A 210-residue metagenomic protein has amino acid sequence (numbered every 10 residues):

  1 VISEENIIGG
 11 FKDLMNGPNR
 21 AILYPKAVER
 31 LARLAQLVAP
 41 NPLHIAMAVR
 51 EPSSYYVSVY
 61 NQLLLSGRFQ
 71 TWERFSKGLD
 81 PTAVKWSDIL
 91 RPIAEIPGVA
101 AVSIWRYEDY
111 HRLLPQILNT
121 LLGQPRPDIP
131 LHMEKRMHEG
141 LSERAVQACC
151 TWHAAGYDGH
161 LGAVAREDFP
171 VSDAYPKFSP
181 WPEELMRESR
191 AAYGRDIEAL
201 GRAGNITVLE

Functional and structural regions predicted by a protein language model:
V1-E210: Anion-recognition interface
